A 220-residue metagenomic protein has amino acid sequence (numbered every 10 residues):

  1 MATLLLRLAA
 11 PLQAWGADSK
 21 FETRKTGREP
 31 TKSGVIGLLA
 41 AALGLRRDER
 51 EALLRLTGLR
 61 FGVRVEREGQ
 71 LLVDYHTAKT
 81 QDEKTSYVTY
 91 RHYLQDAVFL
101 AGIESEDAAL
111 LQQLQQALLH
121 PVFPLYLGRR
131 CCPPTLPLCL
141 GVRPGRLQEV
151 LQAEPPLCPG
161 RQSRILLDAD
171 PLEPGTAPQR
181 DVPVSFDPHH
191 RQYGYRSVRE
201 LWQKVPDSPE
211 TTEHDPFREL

Functional and structural regions predicted by a protein language model:
M1-R7: Charged, low-complexity intrinsically disordered regulatory segments in eukaryotic signaling
A2, A17-T80: Glycine/small-residue-rich interface belts in oligomeric ring/scaffold proteins and their assembly partners
L8-A14: Short polar catalytic/cofactor-binding loops
P11, R46-D48, T85-Y87: Short secondary-structure boundary micro-motifs
W15-G16, Q112: Short helix/loop capping segments that flank catalytic or ligand/cofactor-binding pockets
V65-L220: Internal, well-folded beta-alpha domain core
